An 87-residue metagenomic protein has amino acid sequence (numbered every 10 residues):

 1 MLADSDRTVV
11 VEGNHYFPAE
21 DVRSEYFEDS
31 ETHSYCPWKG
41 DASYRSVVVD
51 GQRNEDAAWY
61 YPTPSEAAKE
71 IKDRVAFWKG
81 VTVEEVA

Functional and structural regions predicted by a protein language model:
M1-A87: Terminal leader/tail segments of proteins
